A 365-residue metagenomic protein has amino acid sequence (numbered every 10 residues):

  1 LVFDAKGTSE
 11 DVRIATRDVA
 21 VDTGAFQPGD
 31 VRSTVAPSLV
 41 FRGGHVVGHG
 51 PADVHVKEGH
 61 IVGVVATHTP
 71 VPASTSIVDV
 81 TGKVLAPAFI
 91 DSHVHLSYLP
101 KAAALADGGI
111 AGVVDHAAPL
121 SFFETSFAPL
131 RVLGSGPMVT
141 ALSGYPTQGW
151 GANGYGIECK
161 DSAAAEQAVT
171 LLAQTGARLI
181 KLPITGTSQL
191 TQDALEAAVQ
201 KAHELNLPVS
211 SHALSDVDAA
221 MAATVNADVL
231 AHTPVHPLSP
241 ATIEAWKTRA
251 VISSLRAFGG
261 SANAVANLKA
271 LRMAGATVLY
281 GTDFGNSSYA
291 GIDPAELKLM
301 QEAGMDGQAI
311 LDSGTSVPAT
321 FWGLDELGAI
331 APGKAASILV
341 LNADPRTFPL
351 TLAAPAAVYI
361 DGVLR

Functional and structural regions predicted by a protein language model:
V2-D4, T8, V12-V71, D344-F348 (+1 more regions): N-terminal metal-binding scaffold of metallo-dependent hydrolase/deaminase domains
L39-R42, V71-A102: Replace "His-x-His-based motif
P87-S97, A202, P208-L214: Histidine-centered catalytic micro-motifs
H95, P119, P137-V139, T185-T187 (+4 more regions): Active-site beta-loop-alpha junctions enriched in small/polar residues
A102-V209, T242-L255: Divalent-metal coordination cores built from histidine and acidic residues
A106-D107, A173, A223, R272 (+1 more regions): Non-catalytic positions within long, well-ordered alpha-helices that form the structural scaffold/packing of enzyme
G109, T224-L230, W246-V251, A274-T277 (+1 more regions): Glycine-enriched alpha-helix->loop->beta-strand junction motifs that scaffold or abut catalytic
A266-D344: His/Asp/Glu-enriched, well-ordered alpha-helical/loop segment that forms or immediately abuts the divalent-metal
